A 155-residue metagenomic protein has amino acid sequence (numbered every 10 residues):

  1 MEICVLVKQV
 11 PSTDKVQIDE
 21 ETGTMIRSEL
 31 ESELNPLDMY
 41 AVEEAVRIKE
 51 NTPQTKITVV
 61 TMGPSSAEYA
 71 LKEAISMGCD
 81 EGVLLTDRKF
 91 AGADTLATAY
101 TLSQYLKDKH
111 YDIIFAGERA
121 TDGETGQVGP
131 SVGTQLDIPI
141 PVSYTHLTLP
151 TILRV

Functional and structural regions predicted by a protein language model:
M1-M62: N-terminal beta-strand-loop-alpha-helix module at the start of alpha/beta ligand-binding or catalytic domains
Q9-V10, M62-P64, T86-F90, R119-A120 (+1 more regions): Short, ordered loop/turn segments at secondary-structure junctions
T13-D14, Y40-V42, A67-Y69, D122-V128: Short glycine/serine/threonine-rich phosphate/pyrophosphate-binding segments that cradle anionic phosphate groups
T22-E31, E81-R88, H110-A116: Glycine/charged-rich beta-loop-alpha catalytic/anionic-binding loops adjacent to active sites
A70-D94: A glycine-rich helix N-cap at a beta->alpha junction
R88-L106: Glycine/small-residue-rich loop that forms an oxyanion/phosphate-binding "nest" at active or ligand-binding sites
G123-L136, I140: Short Gly/Thr/Asp-enriched flexible loops that form oxyanion-binding sites at enzyme active sites
T145-T151: Conserved small/polar residues in nucleotide/adenosyl-binding loops
